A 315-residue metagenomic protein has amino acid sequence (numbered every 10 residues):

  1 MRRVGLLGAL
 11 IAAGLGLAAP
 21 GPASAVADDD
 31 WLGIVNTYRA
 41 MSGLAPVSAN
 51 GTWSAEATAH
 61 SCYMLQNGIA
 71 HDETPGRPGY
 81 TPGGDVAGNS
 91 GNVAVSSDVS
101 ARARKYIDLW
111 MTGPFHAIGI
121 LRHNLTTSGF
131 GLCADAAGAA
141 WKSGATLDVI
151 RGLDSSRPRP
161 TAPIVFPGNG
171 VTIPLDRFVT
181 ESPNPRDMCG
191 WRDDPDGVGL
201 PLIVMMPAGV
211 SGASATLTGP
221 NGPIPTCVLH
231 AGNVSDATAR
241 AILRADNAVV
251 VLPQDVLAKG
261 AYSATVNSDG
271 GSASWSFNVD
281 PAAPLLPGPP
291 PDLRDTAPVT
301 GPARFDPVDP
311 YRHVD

Functional and structural regions predicted by a protein language model:
M1-G8: Bacterial N-terminal signal peptides that target proteins for export
G5, P22, L229-N233: Short beta-strand/loop turn elements enriched in aromatics
G8-A18: Bacterial N-terminal signal peptides
P22-V210, S214, G219, S263-V266: Functional surface patches built around histidine and acidic residues
D30-G33, Y38, T300-A303, P307-D309: Extracytoplasmic low-complexity, Pro/Thr/Ser/Ala/Gly-rich segments that lie immediately after a secretion/anchoring
W191-T296, A303, V308: Acidic, low-complexity Ser/Thr/Gly/Pro-rich repeat segments typical of extracellular/periplasmic and surface-exposed
V314-D315: Short, solvent-exposed mixed-charge patches
